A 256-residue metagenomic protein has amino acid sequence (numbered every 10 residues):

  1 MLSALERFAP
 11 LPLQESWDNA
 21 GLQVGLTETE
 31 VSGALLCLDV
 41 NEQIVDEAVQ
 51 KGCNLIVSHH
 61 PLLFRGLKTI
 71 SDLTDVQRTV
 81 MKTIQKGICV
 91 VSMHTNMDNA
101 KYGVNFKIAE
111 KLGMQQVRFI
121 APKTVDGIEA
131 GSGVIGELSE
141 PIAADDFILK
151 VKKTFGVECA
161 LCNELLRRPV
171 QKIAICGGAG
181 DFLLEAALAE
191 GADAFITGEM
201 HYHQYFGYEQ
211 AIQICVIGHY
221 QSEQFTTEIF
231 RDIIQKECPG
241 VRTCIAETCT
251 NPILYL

Functional and structural regions predicted by a protein language model:
M1-L256: Hydrophobic structural segments
